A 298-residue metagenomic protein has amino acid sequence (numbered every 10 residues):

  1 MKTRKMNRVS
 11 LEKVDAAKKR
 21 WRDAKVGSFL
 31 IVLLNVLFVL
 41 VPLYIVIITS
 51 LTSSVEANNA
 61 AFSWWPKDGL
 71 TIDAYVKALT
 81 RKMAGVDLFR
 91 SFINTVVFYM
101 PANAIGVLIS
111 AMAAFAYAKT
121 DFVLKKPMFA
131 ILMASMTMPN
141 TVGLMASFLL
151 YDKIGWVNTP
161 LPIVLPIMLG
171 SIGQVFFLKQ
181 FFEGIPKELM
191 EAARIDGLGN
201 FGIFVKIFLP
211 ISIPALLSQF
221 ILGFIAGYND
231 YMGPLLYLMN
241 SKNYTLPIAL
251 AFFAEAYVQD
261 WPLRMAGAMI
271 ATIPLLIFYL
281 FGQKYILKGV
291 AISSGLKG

Functional and structural regions predicted by a protein language model:
M1-V14: ABC-family P-loop ATPase nucleotide-binding domain
N7, A16, R20, A24 (+1 more regions): A structural signal for multi-pass alpha-helical bundles of membrane permease subunits that mediate small-molecule
